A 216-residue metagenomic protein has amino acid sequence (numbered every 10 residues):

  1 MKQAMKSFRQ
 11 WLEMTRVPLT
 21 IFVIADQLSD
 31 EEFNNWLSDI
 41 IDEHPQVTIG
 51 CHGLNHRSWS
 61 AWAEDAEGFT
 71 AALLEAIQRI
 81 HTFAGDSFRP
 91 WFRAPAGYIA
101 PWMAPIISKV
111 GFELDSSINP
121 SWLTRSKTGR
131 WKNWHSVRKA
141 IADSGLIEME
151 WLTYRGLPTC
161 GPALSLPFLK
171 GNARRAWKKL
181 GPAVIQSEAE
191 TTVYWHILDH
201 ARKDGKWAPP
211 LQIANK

Functional and structural regions predicted by a protein language model:
M1-Q3: Active-site-adjacent substrate/metal-binding segments within catalytic domains of carbohydrate-active enzymes
K6-V17, L28-H52, S108, A140-D143 (+1 more regions): Acidic (Asp/Glu)-rich catalytic clusters
M14-R16, G111-L114, Q186-S187, L211-K216: Structural alpha-beta junctions
V17-A100, I118, T124, W195: Metal-dependent polysaccharide deacetylase catalytic core of the NodB/CE4 family, i.e., the active-site-bearing domain
F33-N34, P101-A104, D204-K206: Conserved strand-to-helix beginnings and helix N-cap segments that scaffold or border functional pockets
D86, R93-T191, I197: Active-site-adjacent pocket scaffolds in enzyme catalytic domains
E190, W195-K216: Active-site and substrate-binding clefts of carbohydrate-active enzymes
